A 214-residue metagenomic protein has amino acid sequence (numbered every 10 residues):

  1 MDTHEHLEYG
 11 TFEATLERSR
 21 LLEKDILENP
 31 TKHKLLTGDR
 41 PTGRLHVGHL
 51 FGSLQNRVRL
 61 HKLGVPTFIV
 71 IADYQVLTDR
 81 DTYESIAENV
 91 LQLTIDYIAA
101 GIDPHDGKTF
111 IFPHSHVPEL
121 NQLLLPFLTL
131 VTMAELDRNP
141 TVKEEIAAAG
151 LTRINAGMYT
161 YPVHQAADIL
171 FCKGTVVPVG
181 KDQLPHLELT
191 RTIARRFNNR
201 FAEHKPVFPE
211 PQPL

Functional and structural regions predicted by a protein language model:
M1-T42, K62, H105-T109, R195-N198 (+1 more regions): Non-catalytic terminal extensions that flank enzyme cores
L22-Y83, F127, L151-G157, V163 (+1 more regions): N-terminal catalytic cores of NTP/NDP-binding nucleotidyl/phosphoryl-transfer enzymes
L54, I86-T94, L187-T190: Amphipathic alpha-helical segments in well-structured domains
E84-S85, Q122-L130: Charged, often glycine-rich, active-site loop that binds/positions anionic groups
A87-I111: A glycine-rich helix N-cap at a beta->alpha junction
I95, T129-E145, N199: Acidic, His- and aromatic-enriched active-site or binding-groove loops in soluble protein domains that engage sugars
D106-N121, P140-A149, P213: Short, glycine/charge-rich beta-strand/loop segments that flank catalytic centers and engage negatively charged groups
K143-L214: Active-site cores that bind ATP or allylic diphosphates and position pyrophosphate for catalysis
